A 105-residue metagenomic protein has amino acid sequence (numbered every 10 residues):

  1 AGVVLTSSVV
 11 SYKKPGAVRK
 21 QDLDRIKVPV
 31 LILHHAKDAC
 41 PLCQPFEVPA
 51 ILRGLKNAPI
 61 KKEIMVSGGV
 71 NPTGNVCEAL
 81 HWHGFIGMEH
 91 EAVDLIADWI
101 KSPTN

Functional and structural regions predicted by a protein language model:
G2-V66: The feature captures the conserved acid-bearing segment of alpha/beta-hydrolase catalytic domains
P59-N105: C-terminal catalytic histidine-bearing segment of alpha/beta-hydrolase fold enzymes
